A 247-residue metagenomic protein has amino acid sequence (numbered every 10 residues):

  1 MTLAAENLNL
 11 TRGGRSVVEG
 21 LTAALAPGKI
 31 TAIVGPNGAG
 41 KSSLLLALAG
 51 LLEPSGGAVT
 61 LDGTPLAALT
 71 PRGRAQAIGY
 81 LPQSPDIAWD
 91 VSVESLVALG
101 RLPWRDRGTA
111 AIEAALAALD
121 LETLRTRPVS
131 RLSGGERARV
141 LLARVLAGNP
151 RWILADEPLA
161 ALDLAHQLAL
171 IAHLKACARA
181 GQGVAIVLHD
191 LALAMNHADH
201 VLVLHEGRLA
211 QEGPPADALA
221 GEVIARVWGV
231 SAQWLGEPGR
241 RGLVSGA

Functional and structural regions predicted by a protein language model:
V34-P36: The feature captures the beta-strand-to-loop junction immediately N-terminal to the Walker
A49: Helix-to-loop junction immediately C-terminal to a conserved catalytic motif
G57-P65, R74: Conserved ABC transporter NBD signature motif
T109-L124: Conserved ABC ATPase "signature" region
P128-L132, E136: Conserved ABC ATPase signature
I153-E157: Catalytic Walker B motif of ABC-type/P-loop ATPase nucleotide-binding domains
